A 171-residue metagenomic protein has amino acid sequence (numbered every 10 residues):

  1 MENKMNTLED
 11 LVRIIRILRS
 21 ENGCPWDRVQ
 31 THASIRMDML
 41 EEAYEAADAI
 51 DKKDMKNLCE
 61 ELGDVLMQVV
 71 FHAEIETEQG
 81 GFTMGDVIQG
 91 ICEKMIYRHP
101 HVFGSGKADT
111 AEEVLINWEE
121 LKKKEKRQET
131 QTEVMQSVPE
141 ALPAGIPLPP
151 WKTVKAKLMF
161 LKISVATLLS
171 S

Functional and structural regions predicted by a protein language model:
M1-E61, M67-S171: Flexible "arm" and connector segments at domain edges
